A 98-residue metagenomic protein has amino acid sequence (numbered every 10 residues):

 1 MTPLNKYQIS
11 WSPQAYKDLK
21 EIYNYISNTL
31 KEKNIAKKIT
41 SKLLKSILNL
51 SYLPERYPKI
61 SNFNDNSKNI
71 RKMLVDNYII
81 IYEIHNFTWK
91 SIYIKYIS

Functional and structural regions predicted by a protein language model:
M1-N69, T88: Basic, Lys/Arg-enriched alpha-helical interface segments
L30, V75-S98: Enriched for short, Lys/Arg-rich terminal
